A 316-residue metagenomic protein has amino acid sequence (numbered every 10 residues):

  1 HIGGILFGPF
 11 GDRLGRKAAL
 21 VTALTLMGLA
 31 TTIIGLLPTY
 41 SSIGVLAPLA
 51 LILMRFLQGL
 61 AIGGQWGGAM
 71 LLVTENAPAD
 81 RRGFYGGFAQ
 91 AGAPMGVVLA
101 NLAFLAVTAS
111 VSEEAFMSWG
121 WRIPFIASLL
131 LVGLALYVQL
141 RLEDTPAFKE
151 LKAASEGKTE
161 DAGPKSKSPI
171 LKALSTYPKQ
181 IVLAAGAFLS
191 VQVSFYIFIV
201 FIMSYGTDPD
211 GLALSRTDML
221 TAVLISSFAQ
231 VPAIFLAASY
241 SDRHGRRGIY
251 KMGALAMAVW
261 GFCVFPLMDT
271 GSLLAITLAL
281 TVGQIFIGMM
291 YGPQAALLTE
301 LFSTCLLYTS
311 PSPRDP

Functional and structural regions predicted by a protein language model:
H1-F7, L224-L236: Central cavity-lining transmembrane alpha-helices of secondary-active solute carriers, predominantly the Major
R13-A23, R243-A254: Cytoplasmic membrane-interface "Motif A"-like loop-to-helix N-cap segments of 12-TM Major Facilitator Superfamily
L26-I43, M257-D269: C-terminal ends and interior cores of transmembrane alpha-helices in multi-pass membrane transporters/permeases
A47-I62, A275-M289: Hydrophobic core of transmembrane alpha-helices in multi-pass small-molecule transporters, especially MFS/SLC-type
G86-F104: Glycine-rich segments within core transmembrane alpha-helices of 12-TM secondary carriers
K179-L224: Extracytoplasmic gate region of multi-pass secondary transporters
K251-M290: C-terminal transmembrane helical hairpin of 12-TM major facilitator-type secondary transporters
Y308-D315: Conserved small/polar residues in nucleotide/adenosyl-binding loops
